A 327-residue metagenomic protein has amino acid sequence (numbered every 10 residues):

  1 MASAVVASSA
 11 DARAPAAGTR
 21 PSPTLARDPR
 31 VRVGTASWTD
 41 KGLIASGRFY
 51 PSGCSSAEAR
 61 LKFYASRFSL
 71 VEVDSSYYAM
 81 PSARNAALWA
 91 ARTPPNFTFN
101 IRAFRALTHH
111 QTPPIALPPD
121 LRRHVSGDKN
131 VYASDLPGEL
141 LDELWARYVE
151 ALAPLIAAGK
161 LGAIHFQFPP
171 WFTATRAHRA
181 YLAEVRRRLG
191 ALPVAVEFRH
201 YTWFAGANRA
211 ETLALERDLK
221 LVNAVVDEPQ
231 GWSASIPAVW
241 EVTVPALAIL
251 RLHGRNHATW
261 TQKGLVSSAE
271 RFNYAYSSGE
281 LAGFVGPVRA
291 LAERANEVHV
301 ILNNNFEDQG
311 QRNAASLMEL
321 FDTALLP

Functional and structural regions predicted by a protein language model:
M1-P327: Residues lining hydrophobic/aromatic ligand-binding pockets adjacent to catalytic sites
